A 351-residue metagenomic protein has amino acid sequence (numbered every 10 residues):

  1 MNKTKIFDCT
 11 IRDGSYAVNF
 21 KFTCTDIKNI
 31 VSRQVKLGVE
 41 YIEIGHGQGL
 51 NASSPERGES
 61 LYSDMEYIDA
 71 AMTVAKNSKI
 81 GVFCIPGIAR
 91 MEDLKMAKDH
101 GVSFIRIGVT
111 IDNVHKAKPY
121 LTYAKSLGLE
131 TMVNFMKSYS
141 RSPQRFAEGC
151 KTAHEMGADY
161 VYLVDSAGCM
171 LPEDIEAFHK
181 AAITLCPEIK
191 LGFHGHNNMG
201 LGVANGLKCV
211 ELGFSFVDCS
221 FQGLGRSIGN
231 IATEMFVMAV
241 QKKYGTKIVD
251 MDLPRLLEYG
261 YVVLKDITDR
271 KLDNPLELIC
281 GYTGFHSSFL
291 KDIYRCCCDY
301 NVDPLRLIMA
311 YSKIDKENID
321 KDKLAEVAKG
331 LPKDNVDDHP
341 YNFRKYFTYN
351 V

Functional and structural regions predicted by a protein language model:
M1-V351: Catalytic cores and adjacent flexible loops of soluble metabolic enzymes that perform enolate/carbanion chemistry on
